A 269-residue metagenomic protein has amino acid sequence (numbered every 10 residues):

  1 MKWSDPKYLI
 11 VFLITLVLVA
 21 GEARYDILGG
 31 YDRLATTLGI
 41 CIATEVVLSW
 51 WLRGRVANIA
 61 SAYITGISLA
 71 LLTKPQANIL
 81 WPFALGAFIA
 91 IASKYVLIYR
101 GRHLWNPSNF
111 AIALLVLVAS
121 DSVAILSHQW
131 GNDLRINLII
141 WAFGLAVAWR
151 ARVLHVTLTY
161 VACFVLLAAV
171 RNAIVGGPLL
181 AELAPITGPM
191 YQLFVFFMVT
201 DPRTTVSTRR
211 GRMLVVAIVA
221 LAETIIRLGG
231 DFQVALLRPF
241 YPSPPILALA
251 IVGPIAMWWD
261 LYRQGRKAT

Functional and structural regions predicted by a protein language model:
M1-L13, A168-T269: C-terminal transmembrane helix-loop-helix hairpin of multi-pass membrane proteins
M1-W50: N-terminal signal-anchor module of multipass membrane proteins
L13-T15, R33-E45, S61-A70, P82-A90 (+12 more regions): Alpha-helical transmembrane segments in multi-pass membrane proteins
Y25-I40, L72-G86, S122-L138, L179-Q192: Structural signature of hydrophobic alpha-helical transmembrane segments
A43-G54, I89-H103, A142-R152, F196-V206 (+2 more regions): C-terminal ends of transmembrane helices
R55-A62, L80, R100-F110, L154 (+4 more regions): Short, non-helical or kinked segments that cap or interrupt transmembrane helices
R55-G131: Membrane-interface helix-loop-helix junctions at boundaries between adjacent transmembrane segments
A119-V170, G176-G177: Internal active-site segments that recognize and position negatively charged phosphoryl groups and nucleotide moieties
